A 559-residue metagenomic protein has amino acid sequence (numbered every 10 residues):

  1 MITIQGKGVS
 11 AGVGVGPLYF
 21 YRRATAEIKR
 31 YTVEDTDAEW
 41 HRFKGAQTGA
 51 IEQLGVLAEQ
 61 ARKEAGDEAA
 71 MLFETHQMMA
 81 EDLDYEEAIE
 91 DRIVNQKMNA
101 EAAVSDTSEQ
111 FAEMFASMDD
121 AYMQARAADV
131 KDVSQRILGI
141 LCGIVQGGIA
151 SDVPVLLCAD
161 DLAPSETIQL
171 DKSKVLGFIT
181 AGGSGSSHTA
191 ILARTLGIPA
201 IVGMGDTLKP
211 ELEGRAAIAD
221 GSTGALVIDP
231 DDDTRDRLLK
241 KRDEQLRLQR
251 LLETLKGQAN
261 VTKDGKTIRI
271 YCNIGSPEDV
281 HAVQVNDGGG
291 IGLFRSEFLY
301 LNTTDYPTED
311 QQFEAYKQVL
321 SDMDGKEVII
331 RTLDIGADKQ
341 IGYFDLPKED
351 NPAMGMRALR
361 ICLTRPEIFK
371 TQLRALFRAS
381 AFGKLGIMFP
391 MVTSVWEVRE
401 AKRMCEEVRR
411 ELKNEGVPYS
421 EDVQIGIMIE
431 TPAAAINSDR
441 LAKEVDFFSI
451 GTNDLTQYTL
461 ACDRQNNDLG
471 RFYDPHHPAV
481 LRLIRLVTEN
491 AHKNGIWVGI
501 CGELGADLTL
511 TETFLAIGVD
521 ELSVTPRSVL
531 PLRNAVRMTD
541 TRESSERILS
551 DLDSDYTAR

Functional and structural regions predicted by a protein language model:
M1-D322, V328-I335, R365, Q372-L373 (+5 more regions): Non-catalytic, soluble scaffold/interaction modules
Q249-R559: Conserved alpha/beta-domain cores
